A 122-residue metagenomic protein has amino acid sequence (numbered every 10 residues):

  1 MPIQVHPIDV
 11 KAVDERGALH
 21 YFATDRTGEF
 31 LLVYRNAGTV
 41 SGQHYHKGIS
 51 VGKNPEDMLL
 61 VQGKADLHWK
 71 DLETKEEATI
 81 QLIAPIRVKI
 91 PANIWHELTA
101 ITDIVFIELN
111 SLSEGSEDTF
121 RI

Functional and structural regions predicted by a protein language model:
M1-L32: A short, N-terminal "cap"/entry segment at the start of jelly-roll beta-barrel domains of the cupin/DSBH fold
M1-Q4, V13, E97-I122: Double-stranded beta-helix
A12, L32-N54: Conserved short histidine dyad/triad with adjacent acidic residue
L19, Q43, L67-H68, V88-I90 (+2 more regions): Short beta-strand His + acidic residue motifs that chelate non-heme Fe in jelly-roll/DSBH and cupin folds
H20-A23, G42-G52, W69, A78-I80 (+1 more regions): Short histidine-centered beta-strand/loop micro-motifs that create catalytic or ligand/metal-coordination sites
I49, E73-K75, V105, S113-E114: Short, surface-exposed beta-strand-loop junctions and turns on beta-sheet-rich folds
K53-K70: Glycine- and acidic-residue-biased ligand/ion/polar-headgroup-sensing regions
L72-A92: Short acidic-glycine-tyrosine-enriched beta hairpin
